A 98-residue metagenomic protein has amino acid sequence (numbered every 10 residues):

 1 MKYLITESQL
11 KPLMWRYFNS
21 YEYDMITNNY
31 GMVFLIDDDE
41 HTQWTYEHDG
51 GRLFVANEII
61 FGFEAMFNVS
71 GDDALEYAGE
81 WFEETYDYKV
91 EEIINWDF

Functional and structural regions predicted by a protein language model:
M1-F18: Short acidic, low-complexity intrinsically disordered linear motifs used for protein-protein interactions
L4, E92-F98: Short acidic DE-rich linear segments
W15-F18, G31, A78, I94-N95: Low-complexity, intrinsically disordered regulatory segments enriched for Ser/Thr/Pro and Gln/Glu
F18, E22-I26, Y86, V90-I94: Residue-level signal for secondary-structure boundary elements
Y23-T85: Acidic, low-complexity, intrinsically disordered interaction modules
